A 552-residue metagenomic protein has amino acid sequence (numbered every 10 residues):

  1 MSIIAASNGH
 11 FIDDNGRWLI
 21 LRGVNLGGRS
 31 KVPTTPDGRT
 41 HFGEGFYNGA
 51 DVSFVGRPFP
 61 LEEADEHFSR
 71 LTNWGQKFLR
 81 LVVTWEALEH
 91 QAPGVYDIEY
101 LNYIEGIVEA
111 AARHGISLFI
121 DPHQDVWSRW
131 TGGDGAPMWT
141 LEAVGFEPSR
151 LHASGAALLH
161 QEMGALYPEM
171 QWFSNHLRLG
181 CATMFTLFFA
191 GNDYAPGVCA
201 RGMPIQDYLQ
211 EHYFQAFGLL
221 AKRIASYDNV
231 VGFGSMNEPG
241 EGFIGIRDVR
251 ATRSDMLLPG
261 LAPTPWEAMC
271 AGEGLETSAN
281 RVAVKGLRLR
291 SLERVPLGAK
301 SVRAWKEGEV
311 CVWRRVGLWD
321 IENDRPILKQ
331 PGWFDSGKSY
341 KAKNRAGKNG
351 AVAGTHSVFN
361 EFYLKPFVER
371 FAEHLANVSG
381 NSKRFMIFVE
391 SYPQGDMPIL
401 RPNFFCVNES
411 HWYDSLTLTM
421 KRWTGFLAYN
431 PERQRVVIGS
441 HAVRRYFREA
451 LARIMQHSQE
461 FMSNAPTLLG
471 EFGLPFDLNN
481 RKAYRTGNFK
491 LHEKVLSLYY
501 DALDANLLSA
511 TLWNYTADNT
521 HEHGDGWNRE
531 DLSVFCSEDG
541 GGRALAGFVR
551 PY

Functional and structural regions predicted by a protein language model:
M1-F78, E109, R113-S117, V144 (+1 more regions): N-terminal carbohydrate-binding accessory modules
A5, D13, G106-E109, R113-F119 (+3 more regions): Active-site region of glycoside hydrolase catalytic domains
S53-P58, P431-Y446: A short acidic, glycine-rich active-site loop that binds or catalyzes chemistry on phosphate/adenosine moieties
G56-E62, L88, V95-D97, E241 (+6 more regions): Acidic-and-aromatic substrate-binding clefts and catalytic sites of carbohydrate-active enzymes
G56-L71, F214-L220, F447-M455, E493-L498: Short, acidic/polar
W74-L101: Aromatic-lined carbohydrate-binding/catalytic grooves of carbohydrate-active enzymes
A483-F489, E493-L496: Membrane-proximal bilayer-interacting regions
T511-L512, T516-Y552: Non-catalytic C-terminal accessory domains or segments of carbohydrate-active enzymes
